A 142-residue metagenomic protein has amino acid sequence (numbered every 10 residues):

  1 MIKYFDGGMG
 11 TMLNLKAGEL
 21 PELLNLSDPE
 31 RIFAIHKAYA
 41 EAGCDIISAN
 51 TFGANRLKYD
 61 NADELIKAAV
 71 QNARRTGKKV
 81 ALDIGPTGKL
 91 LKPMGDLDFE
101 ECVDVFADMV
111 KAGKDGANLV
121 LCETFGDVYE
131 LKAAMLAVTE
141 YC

Functional and structural regions predicted by a protein language model:
M1-C142: Domain-level signal for soluble alpha/beta catalytic cores
